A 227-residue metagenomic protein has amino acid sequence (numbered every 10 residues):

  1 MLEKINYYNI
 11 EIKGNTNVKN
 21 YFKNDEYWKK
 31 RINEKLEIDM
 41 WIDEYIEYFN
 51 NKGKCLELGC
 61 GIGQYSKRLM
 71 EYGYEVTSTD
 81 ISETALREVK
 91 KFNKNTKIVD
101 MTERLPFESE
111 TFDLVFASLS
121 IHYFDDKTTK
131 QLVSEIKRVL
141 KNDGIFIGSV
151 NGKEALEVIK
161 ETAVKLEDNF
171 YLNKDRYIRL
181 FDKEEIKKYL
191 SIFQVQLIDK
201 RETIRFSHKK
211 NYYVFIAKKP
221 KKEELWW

Functional and structural regions predicted by a protein language model:
L2-C55, G61-R104, Q131, I147-W227: Class I (Rossmann-like) S-adenosyl-L-methionine-dependent methyltransferase catalytic domain, capturing the SAM-binding
G53, T111, D143-G144: Surface-exposed loop/turn positions
E83-L86, F112, V139: Extended hydrophobic secondary-structure segments
L105-V115: A short acidic, Gly/Pro-enriched loop at the edge of an enzyme's catalytic core that lines a small-molecule cofactor
A117-S120: A short beta-strand submotif of the Rossmann-like class I SAM-dependent methyltransferase core that lines
H122-F124: A short His-aromatic
K127: Internal catalytic or translocation cores that form aromatic/hydrophobic pockets or channels for amphipathic metabolites
K130-N142: A short glycine-rich, Lys/Arg-flanked "PGG" loop and its adjoining helix->strand segment in the class I
